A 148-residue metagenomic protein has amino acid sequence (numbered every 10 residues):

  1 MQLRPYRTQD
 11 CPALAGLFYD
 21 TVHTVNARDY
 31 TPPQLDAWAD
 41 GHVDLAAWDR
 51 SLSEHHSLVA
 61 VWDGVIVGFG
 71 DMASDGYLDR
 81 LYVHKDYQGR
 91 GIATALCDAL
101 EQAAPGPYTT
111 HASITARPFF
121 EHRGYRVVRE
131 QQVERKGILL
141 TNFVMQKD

Functional and structural regions predicted by a protein language model:
Q2-G16: A short beta-loop-alpha structural element at the N-terminal edge of CoA-dependent acyl/N-acetyltransferase catalytic
A15, Y19-A46: Conserved GNAT-fold acetyl-CoA-binding loop/helix
V43-V59, Y77: A short helix-loop-beta-strand connector motif used in the catalytic cores of GNAT acetyltransferases and, in some
S53-G68, A73: Conserved beta-hairpin
S74-K85: Conserved acetyl-CoA binding element of GNAT-fold acetyltransferases
V83-K85, G89-Q102, H122: Conserved acetyl-CoA-binding loop-helix of GNAT-fold acetyltransferases
G106, H111-P118, E130-D148: C-terminal "cap" of GNAT-fold acetyltransferases
R123-E130: Conserved acetyl-CoA-binding loop of GNAT-fold acetyltransferases
